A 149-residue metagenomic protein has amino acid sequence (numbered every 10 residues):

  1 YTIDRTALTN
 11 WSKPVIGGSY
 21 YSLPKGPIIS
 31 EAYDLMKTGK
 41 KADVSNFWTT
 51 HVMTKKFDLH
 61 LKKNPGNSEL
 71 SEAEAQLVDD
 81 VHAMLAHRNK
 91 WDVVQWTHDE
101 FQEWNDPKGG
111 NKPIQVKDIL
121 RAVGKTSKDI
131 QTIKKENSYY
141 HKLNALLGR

Functional and structural regions predicted by a protein language model:
Y1-R149: Domain-edge interaction signal
